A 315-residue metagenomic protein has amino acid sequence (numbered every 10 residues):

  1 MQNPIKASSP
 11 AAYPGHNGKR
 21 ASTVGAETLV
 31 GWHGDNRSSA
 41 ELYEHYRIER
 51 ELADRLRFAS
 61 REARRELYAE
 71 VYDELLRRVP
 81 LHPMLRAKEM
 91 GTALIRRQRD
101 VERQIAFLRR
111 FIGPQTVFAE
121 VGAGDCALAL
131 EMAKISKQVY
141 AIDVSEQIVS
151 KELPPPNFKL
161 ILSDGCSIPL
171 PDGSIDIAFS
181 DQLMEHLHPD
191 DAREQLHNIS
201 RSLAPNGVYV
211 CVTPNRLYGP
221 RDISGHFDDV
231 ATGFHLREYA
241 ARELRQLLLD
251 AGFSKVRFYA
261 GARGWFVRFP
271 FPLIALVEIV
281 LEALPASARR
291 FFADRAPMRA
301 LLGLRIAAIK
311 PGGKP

Functional and structural regions predicted by a protein language model:
Q2-G173, I177-D181, R193-H197, G261 (+2 more regions): Conserved N-terminal segment of class I S-adenosyl-L-methionine
P4, G18, G31-D35, S224 (+1 more regions): A C-terminal cap/extension of S-adenosyl-L-methionine-dependent methyltransferases that defines the acceptor-substrate
V117, N206-V208: Short glycine-centered segments of the SAM/dcSAM-binding site in methyltransferase folds
Q182-H186: Short catalytic micro-motifs in class I SAM-dependent methyltransferases
L187-H188, L203-P205: Helix-to-beta-strand junctions that scaffold the AdoMet/dcAdoMet cofactor pocket in Class I SAM-dependent enzymes
N198-A204, A251: Conserved helix-to-beta-strand junction in the class I
C211-H235: Short, glycine-/aromatic-enriched active-site segment of Class I SAM-dependent methyltransferases
L236-A251: Short alpha-helix
